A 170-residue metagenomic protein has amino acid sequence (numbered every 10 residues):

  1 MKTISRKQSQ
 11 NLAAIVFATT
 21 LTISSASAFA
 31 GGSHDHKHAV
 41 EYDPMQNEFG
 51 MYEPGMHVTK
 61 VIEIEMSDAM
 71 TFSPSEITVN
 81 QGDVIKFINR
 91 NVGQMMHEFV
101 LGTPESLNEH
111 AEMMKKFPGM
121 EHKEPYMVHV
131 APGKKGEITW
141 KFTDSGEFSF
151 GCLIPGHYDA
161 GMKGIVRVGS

Functional and structural regions predicted by a protein language model:
K2-I15: Bacterial N-terminal signal peptides that target proteins for export
I23-S25: N-terminal signal peptide c-region/cleavage motif recognized by signal peptidases
F29-Q46, M51, H110, M120: Histidine-centered metal-binding segments
G31-D43, E124-S170: Extracellular/periplasmic metallocenter environments
E53-V84: N-terminal edge beta-strand
N89-N91: Asparagine-centered strand-capping/turn motif at beta-strand->loop junctions
E98-G102: Beta-strand signatures of extracellular beta-sandwich domains
E105-K116: Short aromatic-acidic-glycine turn motif
